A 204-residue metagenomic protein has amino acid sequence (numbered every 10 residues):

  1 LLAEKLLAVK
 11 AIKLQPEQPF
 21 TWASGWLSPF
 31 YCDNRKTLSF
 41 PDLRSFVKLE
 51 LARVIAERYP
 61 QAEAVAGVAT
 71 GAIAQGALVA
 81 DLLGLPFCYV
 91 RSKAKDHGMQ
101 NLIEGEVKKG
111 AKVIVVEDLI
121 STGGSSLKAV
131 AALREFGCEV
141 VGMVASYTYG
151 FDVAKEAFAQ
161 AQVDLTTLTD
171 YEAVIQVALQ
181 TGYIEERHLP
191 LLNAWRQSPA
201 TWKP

Functional and structural regions predicted by a protein language model:
L1-K5, A131-P204: PRPP-dependent phosphoribosyltransferase catalytic core
L1-Q61: Active-site-facing substrate-recognition patch
R53, E57, A77, D81 (+2 more regions): Short, well-ordered alpha-helices that flank and scaffold nucleotide-derived cofactor binding pockets
R58, G105-K109, A157: Solvent-exposed alpha-helices and their adjacent loops that cap or buttress functional pockets in soluble metabolic
P60-A69, V144: Short glycine-rich phosphate-binding loop at a beta-alpha junction
E63, A111, V141: Conserved acidic residues
G76-I114, T122-K128: Short, glycine/charge-rich flexible loops or terminal/linker lids adjacent to PRPP-binding catalytic cores
